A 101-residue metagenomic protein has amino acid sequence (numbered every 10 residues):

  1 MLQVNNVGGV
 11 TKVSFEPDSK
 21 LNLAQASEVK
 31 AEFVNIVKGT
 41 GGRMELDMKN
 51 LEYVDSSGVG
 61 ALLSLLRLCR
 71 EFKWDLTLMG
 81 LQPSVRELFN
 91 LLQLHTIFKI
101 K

Functional and structural regions predicted by a protein language model:
L2, T11, M44, W74-L76: Conserved beta-strand core positions
N5-A31: STAS-typified acidic loop motif
D18, L51-V54, I97: A short, glycine- and basic residue-enriched loop/turn that sits immediately adjacent to a domain's principal
E28, A61-S64, S84: Alpha-helical transmission elements in cytosolic ATPase-linked domains
F33, L65: Aromatic/hydrophobic pocket-lining residues that form π-stacking "cages" and hydrophobic walls in ligand
V34-S56, M79: Short, glycine-/small-residue-enriched flexible loop/hinge segments at domain edges that mediate gating
L68-I100: C-terminal structural segments of small proteins and small subunits
